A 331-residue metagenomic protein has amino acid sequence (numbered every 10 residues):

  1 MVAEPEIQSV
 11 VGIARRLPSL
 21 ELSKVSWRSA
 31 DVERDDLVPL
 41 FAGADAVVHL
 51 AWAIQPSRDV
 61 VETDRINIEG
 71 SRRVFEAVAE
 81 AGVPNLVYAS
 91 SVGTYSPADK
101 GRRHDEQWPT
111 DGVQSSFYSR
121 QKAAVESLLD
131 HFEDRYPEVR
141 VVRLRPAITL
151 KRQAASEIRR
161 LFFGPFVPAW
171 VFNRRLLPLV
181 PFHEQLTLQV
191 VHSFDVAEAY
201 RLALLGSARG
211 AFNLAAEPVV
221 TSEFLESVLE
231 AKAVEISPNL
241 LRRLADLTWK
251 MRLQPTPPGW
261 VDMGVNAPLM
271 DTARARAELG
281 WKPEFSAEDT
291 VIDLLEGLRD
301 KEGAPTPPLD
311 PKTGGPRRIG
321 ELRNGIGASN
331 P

Functional and structural regions predicted by a protein language model:
S19, S29-E69, A77: NAD(P)H-binding glycine-rich loop region in Rossmannoid oxidoreductase-like domains and their noncatalytic homologs
V48, V87, V142-L144: Hydrophobic structural elements of the Rossmann-like NAD(P)H-binding subdomain that define the short-chain
E62-R73, R120-Q121, V191: Glycine-rich NAD(P)-binding loop of the Rossmann-fold in SDR/ketoreductase-type enzymes
E69, R73-Y118: Conserved Rossmann-fold NAD(P)-dependent oxidoreductase catalytic core, especially the SDR/UDP-sugar
G101-R145: Catalytic helix-loop patch of NAD(P)-dependent Rossmann-fold dehydrogenases
F132-L188: NAD(P)-dependent short-chain dehydrogenase/reductase
F166-V219: Alpha-helical substrate-binding/gating segment
A197-P258, T272, I292-L295, K301 (+2 more regions): Mid/C-terminal beta-alpha module of Rossmann-like enzyme folds, strongest in SDR-family dehydrogenases/epimerases
